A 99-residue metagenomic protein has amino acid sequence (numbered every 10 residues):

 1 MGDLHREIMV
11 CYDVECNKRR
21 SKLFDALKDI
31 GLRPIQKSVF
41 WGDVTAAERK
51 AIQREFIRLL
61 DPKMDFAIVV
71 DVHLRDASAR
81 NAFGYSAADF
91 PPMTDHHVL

Functional and structural regions predicted by a protein language model:
G2-M9, E15-L99: Basic nucleic-acid-binding interfaces
